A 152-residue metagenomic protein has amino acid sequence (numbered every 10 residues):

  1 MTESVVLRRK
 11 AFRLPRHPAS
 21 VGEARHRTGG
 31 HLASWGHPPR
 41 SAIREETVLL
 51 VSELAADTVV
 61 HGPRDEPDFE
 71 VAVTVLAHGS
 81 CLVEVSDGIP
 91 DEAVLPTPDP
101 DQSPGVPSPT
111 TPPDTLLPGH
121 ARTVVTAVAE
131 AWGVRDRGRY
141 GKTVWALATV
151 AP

Functional and structural regions predicted by a protein language model:
M1-P15, V59-P152: Conserved beta-strand-loop-beta-strand hairpin that lines the nucleotide-binding pocket of ATP/GTP-utilizing enzymes
G30-S52: Conserved short strand/loop->alpha-helix "switch" segment adjacent to the catalytic nucleotide/phosphoryl-transfer site
A55-A56: Short Pro/Gly-enriched beta-strand edge/turn motifs at strand-loop
